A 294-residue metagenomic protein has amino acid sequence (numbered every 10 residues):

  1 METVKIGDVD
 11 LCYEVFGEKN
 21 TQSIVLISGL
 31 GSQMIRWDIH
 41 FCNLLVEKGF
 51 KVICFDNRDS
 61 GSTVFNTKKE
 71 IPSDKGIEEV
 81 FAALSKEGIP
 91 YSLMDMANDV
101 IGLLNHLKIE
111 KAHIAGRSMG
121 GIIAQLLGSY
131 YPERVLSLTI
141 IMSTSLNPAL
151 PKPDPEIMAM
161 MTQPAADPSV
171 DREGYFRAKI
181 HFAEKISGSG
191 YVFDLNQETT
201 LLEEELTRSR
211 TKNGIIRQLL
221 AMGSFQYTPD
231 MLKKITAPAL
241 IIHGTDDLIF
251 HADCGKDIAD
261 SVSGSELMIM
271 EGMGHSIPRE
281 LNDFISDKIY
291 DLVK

Functional and structural regions predicted by a protein language model:
V9-A83: Conserved HGGG/HGGXW glycine-rich cap/lid loop of the alpha/beta-hydrolase fold
A82, P90, M94-A112: Conserved acidic catalytic loop of the alpha/beta-hydrolase fold
E110-L150: Conserved hydrolase catalytic core segment
L138-S169: Flexible "cap/lid" loop of the alpha/beta hydrolase fold
E173-I216: Conserved alpha/beta-hydrolase catalytic His-Asp/Glu region
I235, I241-H243: Short beta-strand/loop motif that positions the catalytic acidic residue of the alpha/beta-hydrolase fold
L248-C254: Conserved alpha/beta-hydrolase "acid-adjacent" motif
S265-K294: Catalytic active-site module of serine/aspartate enzymes centered on a nucleophile-bearing elbow/loop
